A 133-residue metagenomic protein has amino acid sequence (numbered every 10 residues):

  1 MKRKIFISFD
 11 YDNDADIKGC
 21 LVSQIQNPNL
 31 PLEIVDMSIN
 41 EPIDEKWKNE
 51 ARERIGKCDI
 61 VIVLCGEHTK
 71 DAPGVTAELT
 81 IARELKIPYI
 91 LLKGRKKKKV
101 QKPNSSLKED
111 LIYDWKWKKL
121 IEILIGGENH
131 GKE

Functional and structural regions predicted by a protein language model:
M1-K57, G94-R95, E128-E133: Conserved N-terminal substructure of TIR/SEFIR domains
S8, V63-G66, L92: Conserved beta-strand segments of the P-loop GTPase G domain that flank and frequently precede/overlap
G19-C20, G74-T76, P103: Short amphipathic alpha-helical segments
N40-V63, E67-E84, K119-I121, I125-E128: TIR-domain catalytic/interaction hotspot
H68, L92-K99: Short beta-alpha junction loops
E84-L92: A short helix->loop->beta-strand "cap" motif at the edges of active sites that frequently abuts
K97-D110: Glycine-rich, charge-decorated loop segments at or immediately adjacent to ligand/cofactor-binding or catalytic sites
K108-K118: Short acidic-hydrophobic, aromatic-tinged amphipathic segments that line or gate anion-handling sites
